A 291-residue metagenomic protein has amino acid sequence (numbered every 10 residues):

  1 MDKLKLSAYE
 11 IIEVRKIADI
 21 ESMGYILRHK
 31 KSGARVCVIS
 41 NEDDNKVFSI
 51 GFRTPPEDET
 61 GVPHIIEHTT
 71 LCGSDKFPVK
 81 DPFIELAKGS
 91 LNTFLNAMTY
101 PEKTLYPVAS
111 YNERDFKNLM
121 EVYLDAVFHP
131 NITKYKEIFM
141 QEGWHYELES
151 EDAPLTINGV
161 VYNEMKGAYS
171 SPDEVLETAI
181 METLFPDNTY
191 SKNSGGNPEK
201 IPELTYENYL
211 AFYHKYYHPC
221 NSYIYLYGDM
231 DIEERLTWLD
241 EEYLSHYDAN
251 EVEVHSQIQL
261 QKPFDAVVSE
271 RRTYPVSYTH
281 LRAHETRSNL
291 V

Functional and structural regions predicted by a protein language model:
M1-L4, Y223-Y278: An aromatic/glycine/proline-enriched structural segment found at the starts of mature extracellular/organellar domains
D2-E42: N- or domain-start disorder-to-order transition segments that initiate the globular core
G24, R35, L105, N221-Y225: Beta-sheet entry/capping signal
S40-L86: Active/ligand-binding-proximal structured segments within catalytic/core domains that scaffold catalytic residues
N41-D44, A97-P101, K192, H214-C220 (+1 more regions): Short, flexible turn/loop "capping" segments at secondary-structure junctions
G51-P56, L105-Y111, L226: Second-shell loop/turn segments in exported
S74-D75, P82-F212, Q259-L260: Acidic/histidine-enriched segments that form metal/cofactor-coordinating and catalytic pocket/exosite environments
T279-T286: Conserved small/polar residues in nucleotide/adenosyl-binding loops
